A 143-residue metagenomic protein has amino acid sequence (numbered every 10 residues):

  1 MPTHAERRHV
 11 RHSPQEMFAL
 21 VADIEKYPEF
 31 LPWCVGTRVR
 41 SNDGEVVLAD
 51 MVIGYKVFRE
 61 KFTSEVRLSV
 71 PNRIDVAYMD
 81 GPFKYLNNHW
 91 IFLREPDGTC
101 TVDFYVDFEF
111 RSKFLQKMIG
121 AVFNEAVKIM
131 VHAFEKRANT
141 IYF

Functional and structural regions predicted by a protein language model:
M1-E45, D97, I129: Hydrophobic ligand-binding cavity/cleft-lining segments
T3-R7, V46-L48, K61-T63, R73 (+2 more regions): Intrinsic-disorder/low-complexity, polar/charged segments enriched in Ser/Thr/Lys/Arg/Asp/Glu/Gln
E6-R8, T37-V39, F62-R67, N87-R94: Hydrophobic/aromatic beta-strand elements that line small-molecule binding cavities or substrate pockets in beta-rich
V10, I53, L68, V106-F108: Hydrophobic beta-strand positions in extracellular immunoglobulin-like domains
M17-V21, Y27, A49, V66 (+2 more regions): Hydrophobic pocket/interface hotspot
E25, F123, V127, V131 (+1 more regions): Short amphipathic alpha-helical signal-transduction/dimerization elements
R38-D80, A133, R137: Glycine-rich portal/gate segments that line the openings of hydrophobic small-molecule binding cavities
Y78-I129: Beta-strand/loop substructures that line and gate deep hydrophobic ligand-binding cavities in soluble
